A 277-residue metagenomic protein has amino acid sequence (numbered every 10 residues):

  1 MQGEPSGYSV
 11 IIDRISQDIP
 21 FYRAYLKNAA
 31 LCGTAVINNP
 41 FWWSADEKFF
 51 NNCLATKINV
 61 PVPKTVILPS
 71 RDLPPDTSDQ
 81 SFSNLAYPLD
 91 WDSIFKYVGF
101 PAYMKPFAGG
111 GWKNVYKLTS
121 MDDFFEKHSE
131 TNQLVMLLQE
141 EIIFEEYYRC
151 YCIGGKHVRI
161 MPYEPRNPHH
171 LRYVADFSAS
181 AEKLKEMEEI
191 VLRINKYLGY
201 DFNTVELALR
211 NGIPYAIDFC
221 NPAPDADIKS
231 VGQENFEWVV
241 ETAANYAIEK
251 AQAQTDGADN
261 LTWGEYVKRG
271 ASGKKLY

Functional and structural regions predicted by a protein language model:
M1-I37, F41-D46, F50: ATP-binding N-terminal substructure of ATP-dependent carboxylate-amine bond-forming enzymes
Q2-E4, E47, D72-P74, W112-K113 (+2 more regions): Short secondary-structure boundary/hinge segments and terminal tails
G7, P61, G199-D201: Short loop/turn motifs at secondary-structure junctions
R14, L68, Y163: Conserved residues at the C-terminal ends of beta-strands
A30-G33, F41-Y147, V174-E189: Active-site nucleotide/adenylate-binding loops and adjacent lid/helix of ATP-dependent enzymes
N132-V135, E141-Y173, E188-T204, A208-Y215 (+1 more regions): Phosphate-binding core of ATP-grasp and ATP-grasp-like enzymes
H169-A216, V239-T255, D259-Y277: A long amphipathic alpha-helix within ATP-dependent nucleotide-binding catalytic cores
I228-F236: A short acidic/glycine-rich loop-to-helix N-cap element
